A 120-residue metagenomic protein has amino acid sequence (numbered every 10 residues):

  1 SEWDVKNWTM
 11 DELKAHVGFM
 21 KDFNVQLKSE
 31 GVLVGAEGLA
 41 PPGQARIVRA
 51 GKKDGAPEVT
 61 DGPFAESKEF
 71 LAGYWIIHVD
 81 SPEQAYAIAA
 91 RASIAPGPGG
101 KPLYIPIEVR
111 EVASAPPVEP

Functional and structural regions predicted by a protein language model:
S1-P120: Conserved, structured core segments of small domains
